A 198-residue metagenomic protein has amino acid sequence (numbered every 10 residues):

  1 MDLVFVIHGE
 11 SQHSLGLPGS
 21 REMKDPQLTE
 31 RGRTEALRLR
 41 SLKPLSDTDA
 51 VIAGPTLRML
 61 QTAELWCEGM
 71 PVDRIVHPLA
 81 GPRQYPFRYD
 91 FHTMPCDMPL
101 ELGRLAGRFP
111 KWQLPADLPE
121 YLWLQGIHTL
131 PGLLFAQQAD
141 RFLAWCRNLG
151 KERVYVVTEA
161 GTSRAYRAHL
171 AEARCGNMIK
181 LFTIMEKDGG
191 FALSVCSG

Functional and structural regions predicted by a protein language model:
M1-D2, R83-K111, A144, N148-E152 (+1 more regions): Acidic, low-complexity terminal tails and accessory targeting/binding regions of phosphate-metabolizing enzymes
D2, V6-H77, N177: Active-site-proximal alpha-helix that buttresses catalytic centers in soluble enzyme cores
L3-V4, D49, E152-A160: Generic beta-sheet signal
G9, A160-G161: Active-site metal-binding loops of divalent metal-dependent hydrolases
H13, E22-Q27, M70-Q137: Phosphate-handling substructures
S46-L79, G103-E120, M185-G198: Conserved histidine-centered catalytic loops in small-molecule metabolism enzymes
T56-R58, G161-R164: Gly/Ser/Thr-rich loops at beta-strand to alpha-helix junctions that form or flank small-molecule/cofactor-binding
F135-N148, V154-E159: GST-like fold's C-terminal all-alpha helical module
